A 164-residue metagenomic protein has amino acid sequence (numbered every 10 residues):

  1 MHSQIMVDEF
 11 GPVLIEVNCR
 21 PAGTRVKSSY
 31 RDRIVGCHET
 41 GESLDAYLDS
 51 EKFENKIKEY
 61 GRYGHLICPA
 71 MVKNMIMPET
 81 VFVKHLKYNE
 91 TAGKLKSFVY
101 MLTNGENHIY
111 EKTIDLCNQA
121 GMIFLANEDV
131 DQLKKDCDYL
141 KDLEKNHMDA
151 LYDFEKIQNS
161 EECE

Functional and structural regions predicted by a protein language model:
M1-E9, N55-E59, F154-N159: A short glycine-rich, hydrophobically flanked beta-strand micro-motif that places a catalytic Asp/Glu for divalent metal
M1-H2, N18-T80: Active-site "cap" helix and flanking loop/linker of ATP-utilizing ligase/carboxylase catalytic domains
M6-D8, G64-C68, I114-N118: A structural signal for short secondary-structure junctions
V13-E16: Protein kinase-like catalytic core scaffold
E54-E59, L95-E111: Short amphipathic beta-strand starts and helix->beta connectors
Y60-Y63, Y88-E90, I109-I114: Short proline/glycine-enriched turn/loop segments at secondary-structure junctions
M75-G105: Glycine-rich active-site loop/lid that clamps phosphate-bearing ligands
G105-E164: Generic C-terminus detector
